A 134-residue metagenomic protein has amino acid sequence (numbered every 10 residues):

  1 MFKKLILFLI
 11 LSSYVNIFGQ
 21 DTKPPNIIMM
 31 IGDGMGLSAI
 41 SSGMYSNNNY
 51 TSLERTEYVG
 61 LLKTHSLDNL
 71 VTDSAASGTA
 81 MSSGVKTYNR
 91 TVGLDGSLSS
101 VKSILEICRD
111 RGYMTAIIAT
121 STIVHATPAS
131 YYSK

Functional and structural regions predicted by a protein language model:
F2, I17-F18: Short, aromatic- and cysteine-enriched interfacial helices/patches that mediate contacts at lipid membranes
F2-K3, P24: Structural motif marking the loop-to-transmembrane transition
K3-K4, R109: Basic side chains
K4-S13: Sec-dependent N-terminal signal peptides
S13-Y14, G43: Alpha-helical transmembrane segments and their juxtamembrane interfaces
Q20-K134: N-terminal catalytic scaffold of extracellular/periplasmic and nuclease hydrolases that process anionic headgroups
